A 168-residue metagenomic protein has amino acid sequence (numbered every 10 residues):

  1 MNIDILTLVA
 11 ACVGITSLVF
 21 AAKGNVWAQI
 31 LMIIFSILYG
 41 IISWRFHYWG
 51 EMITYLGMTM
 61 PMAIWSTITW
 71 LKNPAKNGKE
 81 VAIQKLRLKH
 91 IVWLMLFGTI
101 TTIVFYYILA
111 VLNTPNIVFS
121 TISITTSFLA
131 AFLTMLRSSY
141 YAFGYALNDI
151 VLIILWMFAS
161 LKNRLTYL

Functional and structural regions predicted by a protein language model:
M1-G24, K72-P74, E80-L168: Polytopic alpha-helical membrane-helix bundles and their juxtamembrane interface segments in multi-pass membrane
G14-F46: Long, highly hydrophobic alpha-helical transmembrane signal-anchor segments
I30-I34, G50-T54, F143-L147: Hydrophobic alpha-helical membrane segments of integral membrane proteins
F35-L38, G57-M58, N148-V151: Transmembrane alpha-helical core residues of multi-pass small-molecule transporters, especially secondary transporters
F46-M62: Alpha-helical transmembrane segments
G57-A75: Membrane-water interface of transmembrane alpha-helices
